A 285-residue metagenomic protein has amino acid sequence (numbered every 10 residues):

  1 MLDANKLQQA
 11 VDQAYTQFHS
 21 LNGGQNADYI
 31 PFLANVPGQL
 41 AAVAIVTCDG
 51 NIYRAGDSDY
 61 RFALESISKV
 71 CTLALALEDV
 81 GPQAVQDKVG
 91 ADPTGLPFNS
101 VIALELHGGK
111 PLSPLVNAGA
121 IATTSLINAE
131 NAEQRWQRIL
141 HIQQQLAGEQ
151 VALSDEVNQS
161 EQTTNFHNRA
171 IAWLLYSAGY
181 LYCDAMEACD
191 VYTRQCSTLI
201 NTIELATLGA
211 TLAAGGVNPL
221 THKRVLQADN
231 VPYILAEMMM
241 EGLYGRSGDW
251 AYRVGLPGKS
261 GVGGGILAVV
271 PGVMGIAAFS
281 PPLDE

Functional and structural regions predicted by a protein language model:
M1-L7, D12, S20-P37, A63-C71 (+1 more regions): Non-catalytic interaction/Regulatory regions outside core domains
L2-G23, A76-Q195: Active-site-adjacent helix/loop patches that line small-molecule binding or acyl-intermediate pockets
D12-Y15, H19, I67-E78, Q227-G248: A charged amphipathic helix-loop-strand protein-protein interaction module that recurs in cytosolic assemblies
H19-A55, L267-A268: A short, well-structured edge-of-sheet supersecondary motif
L33-V36, L112-S113, T163, G255-K259: Short Gly/Pro-enriched turn/cap motifs at secondary-structure boundaries
D49-G50, A63-Q86, L208, I276: Active-site SXXK
E133, Q162-N165, I171-Y233, F279: Penicillin-binding protein/beta-lactamase superfamily catalytic region
G215-E285: Structured C-terminal helix/loop/strand segments within mature extracytoplasmic catalytic/sensor domains
